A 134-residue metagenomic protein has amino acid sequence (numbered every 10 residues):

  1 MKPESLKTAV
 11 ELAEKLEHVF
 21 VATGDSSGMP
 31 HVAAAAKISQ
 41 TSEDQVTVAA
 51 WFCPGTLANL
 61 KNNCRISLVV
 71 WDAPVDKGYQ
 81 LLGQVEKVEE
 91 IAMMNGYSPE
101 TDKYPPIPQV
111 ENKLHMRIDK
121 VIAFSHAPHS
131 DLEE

Functional and structural regions predicted by a protein language model:
M1-E134: Binding-site signature for planar aromatic cofactors or substrates
